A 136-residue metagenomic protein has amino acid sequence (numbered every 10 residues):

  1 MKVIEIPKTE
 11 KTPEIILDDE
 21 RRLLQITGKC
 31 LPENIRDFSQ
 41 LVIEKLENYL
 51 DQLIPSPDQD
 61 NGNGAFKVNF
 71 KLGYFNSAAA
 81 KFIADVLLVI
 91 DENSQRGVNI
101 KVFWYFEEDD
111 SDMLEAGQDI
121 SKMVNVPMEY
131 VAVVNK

Functional and structural regions predicted by a protein language model:
V3-E44: STAS-typified acidic loop motif
L31-G64: A short, well-ordered alpha-helical element
N63-K67, G97-K101: A general structural motif
K67-Q95: Mid-chain, well-packed structural core segment of small domains
I100-D109: Short internal beta-strands
E107, V133-N135: Cofactor-binding loop segments of dinucleotide-utilizing enzymes, especially the Rossmann-like FAD- and NAD(P)+-binding
L114-Q118: Short, surface-exposed alpha-helical segments at coil->helix boundaries
D119-V133: Mixed-charge, glycine-accented linear interaction segment located at domain edges/termini
